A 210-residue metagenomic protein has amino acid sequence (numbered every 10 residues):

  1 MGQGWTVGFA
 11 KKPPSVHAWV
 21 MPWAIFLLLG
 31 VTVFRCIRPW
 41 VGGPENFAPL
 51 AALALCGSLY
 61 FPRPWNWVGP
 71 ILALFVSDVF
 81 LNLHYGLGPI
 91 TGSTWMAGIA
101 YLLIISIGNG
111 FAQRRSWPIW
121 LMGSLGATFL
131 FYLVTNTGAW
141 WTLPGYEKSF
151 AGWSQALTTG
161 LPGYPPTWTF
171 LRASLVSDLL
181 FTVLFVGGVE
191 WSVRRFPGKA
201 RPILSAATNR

Functional and structural regions predicted by a protein language model:
M1-W19, V193-R210: Membrane-interfacial, low-structure loops and terminal tails that flank and connect transmembrane helices in multi-pass
G2-F61, W65-V68: Hydrophobic transmembrane alpha-helices
A24-F26, W67-I71, T94-I99, L121-L125 (+1 more regions): Hydrophobic alpha-helical transmembrane segments
V31, S58-L59, L74, D78 (+2 more regions): Alpha-helical transmembrane segments of multi-pass membrane proteins
V33-I37, C56-P64, L103-R115, G188-F196: Structural signal for the C-terminal ends of transmembrane alpha-helices and the immediately following loop
R35-F47, L72-G110: Interfacial aromatic-anchored transmembrane helix boundaries in multi-pass membrane proteins
G57, F61-W65, V79-L87, L133-N136: Juxtamembrane membrane-interface segments at transmembrane alpha-helix termini
S116-R201: Membrane-embedded alpha-helical hairpins and interfacial helices in multi-pass inner-membrane proteins
